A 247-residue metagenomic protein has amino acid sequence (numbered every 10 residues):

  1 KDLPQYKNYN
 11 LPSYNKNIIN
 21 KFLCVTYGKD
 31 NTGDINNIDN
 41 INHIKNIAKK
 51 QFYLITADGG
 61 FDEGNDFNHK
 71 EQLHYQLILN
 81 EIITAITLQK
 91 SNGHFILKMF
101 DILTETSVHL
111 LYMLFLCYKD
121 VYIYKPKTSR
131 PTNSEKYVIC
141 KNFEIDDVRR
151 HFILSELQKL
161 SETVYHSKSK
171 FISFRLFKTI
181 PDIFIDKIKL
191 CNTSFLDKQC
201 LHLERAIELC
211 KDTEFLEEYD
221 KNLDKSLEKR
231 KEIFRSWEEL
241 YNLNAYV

Functional and structural regions predicted by a protein language model:
K1-E63, N68-E81, I86, L103: The AdoMet/dcAdoMet-binding core of the Class I SAM-like
D2-Y6, D62-D66, L103-T106, I123 (+2 more regions): Eukaryotic short linear interaction motifs
Y9-P12, K70-Q72, L110-M113, V138-K141: Short secondary-structure boundary/capping segments
A48, I78, S107, P131-N133 (+1 more regions): Active-site-proximal structural scaffolding
K49-T56, N92-M99, Y118, E135-Y137: Beta-strand-rich binding-surface signature of beta-sandwich/beta-barrel folds used to engage anionic ligands
A57-D58, K98, Y124, K141: Generic beta-strand/beta-sheet core signal
N68-Y122: Conserved Class I SAM-dependent methyltransferase catalytic core
K127-V247: C-terminal lobe and adjacent flexible extensions of AdoMet/dcAdoMet transferase-like proteins
